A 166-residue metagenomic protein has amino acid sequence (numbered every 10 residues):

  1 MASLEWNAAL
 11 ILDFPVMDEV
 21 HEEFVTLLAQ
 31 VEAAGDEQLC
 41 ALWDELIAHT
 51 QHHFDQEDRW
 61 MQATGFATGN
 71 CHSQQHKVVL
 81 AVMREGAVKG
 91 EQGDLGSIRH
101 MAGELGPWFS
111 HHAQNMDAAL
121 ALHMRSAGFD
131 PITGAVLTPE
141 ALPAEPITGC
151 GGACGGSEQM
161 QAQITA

Functional and structural regions predicted by a protein language model:
M1-A166: Small-residue-biased structural context
